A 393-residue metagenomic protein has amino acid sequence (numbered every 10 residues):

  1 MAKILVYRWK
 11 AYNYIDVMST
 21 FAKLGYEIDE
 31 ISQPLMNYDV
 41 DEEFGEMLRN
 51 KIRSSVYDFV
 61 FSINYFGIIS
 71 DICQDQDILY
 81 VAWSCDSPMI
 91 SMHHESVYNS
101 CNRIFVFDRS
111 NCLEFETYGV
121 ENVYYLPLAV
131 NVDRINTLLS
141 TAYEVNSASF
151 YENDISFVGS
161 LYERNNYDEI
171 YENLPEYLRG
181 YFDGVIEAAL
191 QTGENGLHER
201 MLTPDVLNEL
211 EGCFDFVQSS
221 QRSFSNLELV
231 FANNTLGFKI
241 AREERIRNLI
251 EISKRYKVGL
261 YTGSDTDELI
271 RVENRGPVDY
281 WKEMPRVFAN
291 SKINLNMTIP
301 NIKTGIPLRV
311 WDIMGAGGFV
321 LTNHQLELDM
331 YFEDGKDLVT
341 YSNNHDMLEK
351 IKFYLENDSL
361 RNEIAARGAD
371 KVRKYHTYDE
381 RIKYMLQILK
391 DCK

Functional and structural regions predicted by a protein language model:
M1-D77, V230-N234, V258, Y378 (+1 more regions): N-terminal pre-catalytic "stem/leader" segment of glycosyltransferase-like enzymes
A2-Y14, E121-I302, Q325-L328: Nucleotide-sugar donor-binding catalytic core of glycosyltransferases
L5-R8, Y12-I15, S19-L24, D29-M36 (+5 more regions): Catalytic binding pocket for nucleotide-activated donors in carbohydrate/polymer assembly enzymes
M47, I69, M92-H93, K282-E283 (+1 more regions): Short acidic active-site motifs
N64-Y65, S84-S87, R109, P127-V130 (+2 more regions): Histidine-centered beta-alpha loop that forms part of the nucleotide-sugar donor binding/catalytic region in diverse
C73-D75, S96-N99, A148-F150, S253: Short, conserved loop/helix-junction motifs that constitute active-site signature segments in enzyme catalytic cores
C73-P88, R103-V106, Y125-L128, S156: Active-site proximal beta-strand in glycosyltransferases
V81-S96, V106-F107, R134, L229 (+2 more regions): Nucleotide-sugar donor phosphate/pyrophosphate-binding loop at the beta->alpha transition of glycosyltransferases
